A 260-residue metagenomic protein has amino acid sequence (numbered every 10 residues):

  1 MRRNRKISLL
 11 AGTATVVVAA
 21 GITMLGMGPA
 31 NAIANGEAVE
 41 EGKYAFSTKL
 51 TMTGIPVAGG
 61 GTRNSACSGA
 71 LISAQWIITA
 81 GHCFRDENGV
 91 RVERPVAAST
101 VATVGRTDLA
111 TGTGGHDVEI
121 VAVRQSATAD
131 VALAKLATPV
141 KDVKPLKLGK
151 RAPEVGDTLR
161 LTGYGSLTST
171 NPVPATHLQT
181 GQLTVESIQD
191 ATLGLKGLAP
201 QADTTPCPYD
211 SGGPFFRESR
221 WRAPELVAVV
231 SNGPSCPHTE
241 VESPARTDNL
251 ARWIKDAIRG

Functional and structural regions predicted by a protein language model:
M1-A32: Secretory targeting and sorting signals
R2-K6, M24, T48, L71-R85 (+2 more regions): C-terminal subregion of chymotrypsin/trypsin-like serine protease catalytic domains
N31-A58: N-terminal activation segment of mature serine protease catalytic domains
S47, I55-A74, P208: A conserved glycine-rich beta-strand in the N-terminal activation segment of trypsin-fold
L50-T53, A80, R85-S126, G181-Q182: Conserved H-D interstitial segment of serine endopeptidase catalytic domains
G54-I55, H82-R85, R106-A110, A137-K141 (+5 more regions): Acidic glycine-/aspartate-rich tracts in secreted/extracellular proteins
A58-G60, V90-R94, N171-A175: Short consensus segments that form the blades of beta-propeller domains, in both extracellular/periplasmic
D117-V121, A127, V131-T205, E240-V241 (+1 more regions): Chymotrypsin/trypsin-fold serine protease catalytic domain
